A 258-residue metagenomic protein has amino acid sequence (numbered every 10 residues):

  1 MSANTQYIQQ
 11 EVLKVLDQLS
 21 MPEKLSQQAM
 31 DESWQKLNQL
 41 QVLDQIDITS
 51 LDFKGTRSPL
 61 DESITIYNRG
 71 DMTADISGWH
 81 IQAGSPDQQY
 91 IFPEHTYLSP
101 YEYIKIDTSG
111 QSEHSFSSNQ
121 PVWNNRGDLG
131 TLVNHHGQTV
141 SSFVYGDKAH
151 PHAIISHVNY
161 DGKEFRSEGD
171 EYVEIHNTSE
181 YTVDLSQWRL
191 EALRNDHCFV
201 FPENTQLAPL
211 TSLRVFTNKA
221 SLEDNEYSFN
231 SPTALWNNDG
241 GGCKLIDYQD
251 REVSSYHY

Functional and structural regions predicted by a protein language model:
T5-V12: Short amphipathic alpha-helical heptad-repeat segments
S20-Q27: Charged, low-complexity interaction regions
W34-W79, Q120-R126, H135-R189, T233-D239 (+2 more regions): A structural motif detector for short, solvent-exposed N-terminal "entry" segments of globular domains
H80-Q82, T131, R189-E191, K244: Beta-strand signatures of extracellular beta-sandwich domains
G84-P86, G137, L193-N195, D250: Change "in extracellular beta-sheet-rich domains … of secreted and cell-surface proteins" to "in beta-sheet-rich domains
D87-S118, D196-F229: Intrinsically disordered, low-complexity Pro/Gly/Ser/Thr-rich segments with frequent PxxP/GP/PP motifs and embedded
